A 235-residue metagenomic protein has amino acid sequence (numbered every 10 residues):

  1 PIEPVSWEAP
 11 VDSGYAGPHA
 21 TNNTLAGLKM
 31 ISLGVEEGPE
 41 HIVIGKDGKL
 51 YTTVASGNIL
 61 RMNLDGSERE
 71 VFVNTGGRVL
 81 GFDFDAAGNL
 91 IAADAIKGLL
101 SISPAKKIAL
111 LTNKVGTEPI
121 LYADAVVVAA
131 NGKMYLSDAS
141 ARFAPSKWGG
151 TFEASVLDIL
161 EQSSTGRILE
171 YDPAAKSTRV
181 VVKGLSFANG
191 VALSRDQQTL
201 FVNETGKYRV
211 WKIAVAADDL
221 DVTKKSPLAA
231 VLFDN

Functional and structural regions predicted by a protein language model:
P1-N235: Sequence-structural signature of mature extracellular/luminal beta-sheet repeat domains, prominently beta-propellers
